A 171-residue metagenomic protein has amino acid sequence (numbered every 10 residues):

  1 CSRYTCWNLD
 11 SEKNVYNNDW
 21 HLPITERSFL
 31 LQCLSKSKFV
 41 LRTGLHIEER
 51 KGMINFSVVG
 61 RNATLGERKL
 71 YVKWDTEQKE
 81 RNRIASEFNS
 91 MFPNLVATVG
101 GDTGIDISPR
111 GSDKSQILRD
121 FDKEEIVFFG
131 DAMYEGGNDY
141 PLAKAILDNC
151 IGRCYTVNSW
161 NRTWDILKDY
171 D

Functional and structural regions predicted by a protein language model:
C1-H46: Active-site phosphate-binding/coordination module
S2-Y4, G101, N158-N161: Residues at the C-termini of beta-strands that transition into short coil/loop
W7, G60-N62, T163: Short loop/turn segments at secondary-structure transitions that flank enzyme active sites
R27-L31, A85, L118, A143: Short amphipathic alpha-helical segments and helix-helix/interface helices
V40-V127, E135: Conserved acidic, metal-coordinating active-site core of Asp-based, Mg2+-dependent phosphoryl-transfer enzymes
S108-D171: Mg2+-dependent phosphoryl-transfer enzymes with acidic/Ser/Thr/Gly-rich catalytic loops
